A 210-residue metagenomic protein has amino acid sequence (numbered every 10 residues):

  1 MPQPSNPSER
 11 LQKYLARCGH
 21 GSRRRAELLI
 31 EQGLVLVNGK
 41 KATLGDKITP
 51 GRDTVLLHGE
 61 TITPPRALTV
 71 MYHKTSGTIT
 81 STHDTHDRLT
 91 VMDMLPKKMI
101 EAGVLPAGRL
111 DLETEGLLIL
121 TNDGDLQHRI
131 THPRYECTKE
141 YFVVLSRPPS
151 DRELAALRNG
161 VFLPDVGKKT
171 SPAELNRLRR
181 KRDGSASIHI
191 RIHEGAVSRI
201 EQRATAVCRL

Functional and structural regions predicted by a protein language model:
P2-L210: Basic, flexible Lys/Arg- and Gly-enriched helix-loop patches that mediate nucleic-acid binding at interfaces with rRNA
